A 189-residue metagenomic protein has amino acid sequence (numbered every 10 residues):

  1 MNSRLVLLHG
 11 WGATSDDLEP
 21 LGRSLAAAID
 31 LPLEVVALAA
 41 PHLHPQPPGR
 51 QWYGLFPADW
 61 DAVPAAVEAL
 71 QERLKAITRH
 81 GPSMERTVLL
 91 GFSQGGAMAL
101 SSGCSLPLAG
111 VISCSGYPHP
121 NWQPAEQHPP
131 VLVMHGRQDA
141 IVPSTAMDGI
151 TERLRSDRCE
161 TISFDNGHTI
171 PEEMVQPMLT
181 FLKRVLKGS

Functional and structural regions predicted by a protein language model:
M1-M84: Serine-hydrolase catalytic machinery in alpha/beta-hydrolase-like enzymes
P20, S101-S102: Active-site signature of alpha/beta-hydrolase-fold catalytic machinery across serine- and Asp/Cys-nucleophile hydrolases
L55, S144-S189: C-terminal catalytic histidine-bearing segment of alpha/beta-hydrolase fold enzymes
L90-G95, A99: Gly/Ala-rich beta-loop-alpha elbow adjacent to hydrolase catalytic centers
P107-P118: A conserved short beta-strand
P118-H128: Conserved serine/cysteine hydrolase catalytic core
L132-H135, D139: Short beta-strand/loop motif that positions the catalytic acidic residue of the alpha/beta-hydrolase fold
